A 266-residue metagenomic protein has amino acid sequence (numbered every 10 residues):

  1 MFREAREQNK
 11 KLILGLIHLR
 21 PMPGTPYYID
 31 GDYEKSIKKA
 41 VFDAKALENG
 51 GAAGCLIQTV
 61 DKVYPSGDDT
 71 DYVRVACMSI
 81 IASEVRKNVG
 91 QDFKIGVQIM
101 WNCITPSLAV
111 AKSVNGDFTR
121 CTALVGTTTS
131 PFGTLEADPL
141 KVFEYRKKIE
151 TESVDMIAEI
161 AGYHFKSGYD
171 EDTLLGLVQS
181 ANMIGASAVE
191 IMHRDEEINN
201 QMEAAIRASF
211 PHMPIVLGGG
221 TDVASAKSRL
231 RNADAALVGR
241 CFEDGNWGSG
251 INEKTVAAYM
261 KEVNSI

Functional and structural regions predicted by a protein language model:
F2-L19: Glycine-rich, aromatic-flanked loop segments that form ligand/cofactor-binding clefts across common enzyme folds
L14, L19-D68, A76-D92, N102-M213 (+3 more regions): Alpha/beta enzyme core
G96-I99, V216-G218: Short beta-strand elements of ligand-binding domains
G248-G250: A charged, well-structured terminal subsegment
